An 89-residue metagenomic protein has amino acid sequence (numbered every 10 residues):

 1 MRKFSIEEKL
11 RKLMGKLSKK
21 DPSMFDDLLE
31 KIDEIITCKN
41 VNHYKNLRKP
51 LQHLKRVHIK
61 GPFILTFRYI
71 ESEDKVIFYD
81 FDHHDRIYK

Functional and structural regions predicted by a protein language model:
M1-F63, I70-V76, R86-K89: Basic, Lys/Arg-enriched alpha-helical interface segments
D82: Residues forming the ATP-binding cleft of Hanks-type serine/threonine protein kinase domains
